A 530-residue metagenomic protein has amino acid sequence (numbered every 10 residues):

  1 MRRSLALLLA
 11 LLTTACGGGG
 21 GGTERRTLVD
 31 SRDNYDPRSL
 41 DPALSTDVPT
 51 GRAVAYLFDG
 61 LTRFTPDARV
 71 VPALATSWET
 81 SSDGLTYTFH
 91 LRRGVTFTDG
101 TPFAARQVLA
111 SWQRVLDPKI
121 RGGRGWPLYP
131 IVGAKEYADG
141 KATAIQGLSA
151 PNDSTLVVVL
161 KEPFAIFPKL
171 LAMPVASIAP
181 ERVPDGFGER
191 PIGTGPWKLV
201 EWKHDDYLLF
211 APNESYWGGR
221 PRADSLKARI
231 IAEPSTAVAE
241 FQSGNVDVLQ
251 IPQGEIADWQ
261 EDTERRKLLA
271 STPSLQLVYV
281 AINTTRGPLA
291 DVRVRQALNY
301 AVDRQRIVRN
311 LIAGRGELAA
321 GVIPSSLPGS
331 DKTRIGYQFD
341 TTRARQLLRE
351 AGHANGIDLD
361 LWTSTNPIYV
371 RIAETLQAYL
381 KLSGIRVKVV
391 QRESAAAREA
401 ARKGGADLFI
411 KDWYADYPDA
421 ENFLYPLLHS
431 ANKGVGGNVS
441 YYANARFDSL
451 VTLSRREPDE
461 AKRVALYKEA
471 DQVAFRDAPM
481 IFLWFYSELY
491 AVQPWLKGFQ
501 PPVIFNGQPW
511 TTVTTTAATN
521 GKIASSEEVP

Functional and structural regions predicted by a protein language model:
T14-A15: C-terminal motif of bacterial Sec signal peptides marking the signal peptidase cleavage site
E24-N34, T86-T88, V108-S111, L156-V158 (+5 more regions): Short, well-ordered beta-strand elements
S31-S82, Q113, R190-T194: N-terminal lobe/hinge region of extracytoplasmic solute-binding protein
T76-P127, V157, A237-E240, P288-A290: Aromatic- and charge-enriched surface segment that lines or borders ligand/interaction sites
A104-Q113, D153-V159, P163, G195-P196 (+7 more regions): Alpha-helical secondary-structure segments
V132-A134, D139-Q146, S154, V159-S225 (+4 more regions): Gly/Pro-rich hinge or "lid" segments in bacterial periplasmic/extracellular proteins
R182-G188, N213-W259, Q377, R386: Ligand-site clamp/hinge motif
K203, A301-G329, P367-Q377, R398-P530: Detector for C-terminal structural segments
